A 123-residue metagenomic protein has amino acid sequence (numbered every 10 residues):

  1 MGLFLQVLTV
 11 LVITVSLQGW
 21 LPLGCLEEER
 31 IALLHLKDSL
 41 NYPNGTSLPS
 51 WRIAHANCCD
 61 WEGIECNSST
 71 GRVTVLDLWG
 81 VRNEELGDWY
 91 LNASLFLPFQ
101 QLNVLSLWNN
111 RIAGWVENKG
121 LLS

Functional and structural regions predicted by a protein language model:
M1-S123: Plant-biased, solvent-exposed loop and capping regions within N-terminal extracellular ligand-binding ectodomains
